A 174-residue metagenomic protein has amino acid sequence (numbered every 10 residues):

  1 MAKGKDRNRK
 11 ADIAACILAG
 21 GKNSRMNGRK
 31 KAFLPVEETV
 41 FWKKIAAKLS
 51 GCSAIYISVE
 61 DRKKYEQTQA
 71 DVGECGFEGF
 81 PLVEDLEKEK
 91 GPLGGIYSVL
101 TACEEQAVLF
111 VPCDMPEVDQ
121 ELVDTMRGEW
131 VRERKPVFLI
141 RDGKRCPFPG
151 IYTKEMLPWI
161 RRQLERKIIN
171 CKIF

Functional and structural regions predicted by a protein language model:
M1-N8: Short Lys/Arg-rich cationic patches that frequently serve as NLS/NoLS or arginine-rich RNA/DNA-binding motifs
N8-C171: Nucleotide and nucleotide-moiety/phosphate-recognizing core
